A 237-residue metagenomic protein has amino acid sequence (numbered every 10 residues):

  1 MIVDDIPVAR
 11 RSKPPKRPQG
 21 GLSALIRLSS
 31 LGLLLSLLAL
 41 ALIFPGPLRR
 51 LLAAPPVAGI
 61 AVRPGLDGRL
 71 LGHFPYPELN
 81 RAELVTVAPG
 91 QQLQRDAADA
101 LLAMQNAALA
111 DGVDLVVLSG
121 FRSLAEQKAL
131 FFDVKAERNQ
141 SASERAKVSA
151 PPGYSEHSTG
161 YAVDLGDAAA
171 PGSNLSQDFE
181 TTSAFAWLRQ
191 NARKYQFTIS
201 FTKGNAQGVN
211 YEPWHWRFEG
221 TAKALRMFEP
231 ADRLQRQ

Functional and structural regions predicted by a protein language model:
I2-G120, L124-Q237: Extracytoplasmic cell-surface/polysaccharide-interacting catalytic and binding patches
